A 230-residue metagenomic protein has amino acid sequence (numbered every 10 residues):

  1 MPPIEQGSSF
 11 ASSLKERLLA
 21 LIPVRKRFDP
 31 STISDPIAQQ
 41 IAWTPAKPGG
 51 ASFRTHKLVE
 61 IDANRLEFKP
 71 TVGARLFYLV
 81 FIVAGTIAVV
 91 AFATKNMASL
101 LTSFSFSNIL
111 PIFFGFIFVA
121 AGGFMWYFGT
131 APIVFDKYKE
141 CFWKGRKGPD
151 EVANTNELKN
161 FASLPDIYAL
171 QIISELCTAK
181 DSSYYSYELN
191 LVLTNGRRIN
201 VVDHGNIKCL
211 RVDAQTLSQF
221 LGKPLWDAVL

Functional and structural regions predicted by a protein language model:
P2-P45, A63-R65, K69, L230: Cytosol-facing regions at membranes
P2-Q6, K15, A63-V134, I199: Alpha-helical transmembrane spans
P3-Q6, K26-Q39, G49-R54, L58 (+2 more regions): Non-transmembrane, membrane-adjacent beta-strand/coil modules in membrane-associated proteins and peripheral
I33-S52, F116-Y127: Short, solvent-exposed secondary-structure boundary motifs
T44-A46, P111-I112, V119-G122, G129 (+2 more regions): Intrinsically disordered, low-complexity segments enriched in polar/charged residues with Gly/Pro, especially when
V59-L66, K137-K139, N195-G196: Short, solvent-exposed coil/turn segments at beta-strand boundaries
F68, A121-S163: Conserved beta-hairpin
N206-L230: Cytosol-/stroma-facing membrane-proximal "stalk/adaptor" domains immediately downstream of transmembrane anchors
